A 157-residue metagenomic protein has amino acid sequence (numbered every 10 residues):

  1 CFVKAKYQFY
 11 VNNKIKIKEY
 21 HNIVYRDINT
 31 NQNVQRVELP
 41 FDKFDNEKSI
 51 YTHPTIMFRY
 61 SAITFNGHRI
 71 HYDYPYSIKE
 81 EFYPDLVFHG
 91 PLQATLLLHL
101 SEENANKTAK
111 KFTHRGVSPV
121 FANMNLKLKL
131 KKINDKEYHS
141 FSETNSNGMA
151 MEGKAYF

Functional and structural regions predicted by a protein language model:
C1, Y83, H89-D135: Hydrophobic beta-strand-centered segment that forms part of the acyl-chain substrate-binding groove
C1-T52, V120, K127-F157: HotDog/MaoC-like acyl-thioester-processing domains
Y7-F9, Y76, H114: Tryptophan-centric aromatic hotspots in well-structured domains and transmembrane helices
T30, P40, D45-N106: Hot-dog-fold acyl-thioester-processing enzymes
V34-R36, S77, T113: Short, charged/polar low-complexity linear motifs in solvent-exposed/disordered segments
